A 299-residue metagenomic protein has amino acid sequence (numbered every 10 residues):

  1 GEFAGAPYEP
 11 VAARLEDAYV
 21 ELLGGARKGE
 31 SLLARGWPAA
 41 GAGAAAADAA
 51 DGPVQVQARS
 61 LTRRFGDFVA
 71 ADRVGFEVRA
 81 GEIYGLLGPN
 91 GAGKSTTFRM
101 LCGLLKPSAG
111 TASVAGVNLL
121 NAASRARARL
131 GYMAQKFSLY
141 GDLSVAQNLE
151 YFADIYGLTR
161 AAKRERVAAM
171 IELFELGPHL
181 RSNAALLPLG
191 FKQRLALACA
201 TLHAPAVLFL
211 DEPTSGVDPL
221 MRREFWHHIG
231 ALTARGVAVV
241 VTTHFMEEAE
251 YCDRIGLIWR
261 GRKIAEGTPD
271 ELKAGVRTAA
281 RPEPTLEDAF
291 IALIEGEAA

Functional and structural regions predicted by a protein language model:
G5-R63, G296-A299: ABC-family P-loop ATPase nucleotide-binding domain
E150, D154, A161-H179: Conserved ABC ATPase "signature" region
L197, F225: Hydrophobic anchor residue at the start of the ABC signature
L208-D211: Catalytic Walker B motif of ABC-type/P-loop ATPase nucleotide-binding domains
